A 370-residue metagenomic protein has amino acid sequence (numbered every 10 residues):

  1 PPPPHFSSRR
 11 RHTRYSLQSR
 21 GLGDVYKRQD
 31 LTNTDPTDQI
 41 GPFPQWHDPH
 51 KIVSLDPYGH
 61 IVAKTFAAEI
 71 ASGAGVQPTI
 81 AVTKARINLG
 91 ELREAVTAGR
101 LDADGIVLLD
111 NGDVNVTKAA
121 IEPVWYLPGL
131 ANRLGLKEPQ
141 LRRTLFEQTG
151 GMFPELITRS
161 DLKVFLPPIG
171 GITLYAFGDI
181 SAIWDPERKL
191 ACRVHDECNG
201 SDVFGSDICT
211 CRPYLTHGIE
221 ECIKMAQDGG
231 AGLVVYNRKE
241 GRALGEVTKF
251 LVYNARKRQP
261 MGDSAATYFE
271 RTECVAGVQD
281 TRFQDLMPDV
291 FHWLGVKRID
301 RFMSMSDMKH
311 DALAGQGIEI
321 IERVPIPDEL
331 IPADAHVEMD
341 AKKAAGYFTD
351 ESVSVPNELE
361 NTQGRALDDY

Functional and structural regions predicted by a protein language model:
P1, H5, R11-Y26: Short, small-residue-biased leader/transition segments that mark boundaries at the very start of proteins
S7-R10, D24-N33, T37-G41, W46-P49 (+11 more regions): Short acidic-hydrophobic catalytic motif
Y15, I208, R212, A276-T281: Short acidic-aromatic active-site loops that bind/stabilize oxyanions
D24-S160: Internal alpha/beta core interface subdomains
F66, A103, G170, R188-L190 (+2 more regions): Short coil/turn connectors at secondary-structure junctions
I121-C222, G229: Long, structured protein-protein interaction/assembly regions in large complexes
L233-A341, E360-A366, Y370: Conserved structured catalytic cores and adjacent interaction surfaces of nucleotide-binding/hydrolyzing enzymes
K342-S354: A polyampholytic, Gly/Pro-enriched intrinsically disordered region
